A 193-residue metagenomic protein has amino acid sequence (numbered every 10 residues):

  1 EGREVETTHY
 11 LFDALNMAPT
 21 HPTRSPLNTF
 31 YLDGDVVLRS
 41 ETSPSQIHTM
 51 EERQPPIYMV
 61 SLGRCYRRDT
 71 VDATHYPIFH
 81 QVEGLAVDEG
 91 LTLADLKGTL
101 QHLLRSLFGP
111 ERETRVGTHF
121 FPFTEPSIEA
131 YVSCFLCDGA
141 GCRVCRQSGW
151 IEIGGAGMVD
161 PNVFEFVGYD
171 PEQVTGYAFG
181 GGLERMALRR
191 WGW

Functional and structural regions predicted by a protein language model:
E1-W193: TRNA-recognition modules of translation machinery and tRNA-sensing kinases, especially anticodon-binding
